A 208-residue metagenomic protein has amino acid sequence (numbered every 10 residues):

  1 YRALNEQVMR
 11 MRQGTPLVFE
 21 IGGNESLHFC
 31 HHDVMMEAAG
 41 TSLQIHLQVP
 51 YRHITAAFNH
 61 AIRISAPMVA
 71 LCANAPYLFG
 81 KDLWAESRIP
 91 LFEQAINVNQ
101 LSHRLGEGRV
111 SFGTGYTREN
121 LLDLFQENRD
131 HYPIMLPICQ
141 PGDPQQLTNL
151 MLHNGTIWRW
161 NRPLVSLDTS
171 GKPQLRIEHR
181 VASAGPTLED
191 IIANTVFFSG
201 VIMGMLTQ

Functional and structural regions predicted by a protein language model:
Y1-Q208: Phosphate/nucleotide-binding catalytic core
